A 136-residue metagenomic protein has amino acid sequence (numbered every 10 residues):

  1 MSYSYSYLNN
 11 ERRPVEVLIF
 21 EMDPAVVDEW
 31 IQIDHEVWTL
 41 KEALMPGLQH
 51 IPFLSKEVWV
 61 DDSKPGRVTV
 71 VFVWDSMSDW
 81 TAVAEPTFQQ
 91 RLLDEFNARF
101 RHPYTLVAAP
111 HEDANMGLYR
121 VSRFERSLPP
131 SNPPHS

Functional and structural regions predicted by a protein language model:
M1-Q90, H102-S136: Short S/T/G/P-rich N-terminal loop/turn motif that feeds into the first structured element of a domain
R91-A98: Outer-membrane beta-barrel domain signature
